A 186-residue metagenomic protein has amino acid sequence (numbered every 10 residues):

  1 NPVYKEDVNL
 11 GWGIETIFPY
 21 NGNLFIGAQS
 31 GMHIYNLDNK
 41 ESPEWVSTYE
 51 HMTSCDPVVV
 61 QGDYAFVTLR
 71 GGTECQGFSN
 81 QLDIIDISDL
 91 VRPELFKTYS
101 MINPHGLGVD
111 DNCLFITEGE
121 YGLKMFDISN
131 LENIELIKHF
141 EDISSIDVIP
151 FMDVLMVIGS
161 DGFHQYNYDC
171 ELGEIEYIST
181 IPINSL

Functional and structural regions predicted by a protein language model:
N1-L186: Feature marking well-ordered beta-strand scaffolds used for ligand recognition
